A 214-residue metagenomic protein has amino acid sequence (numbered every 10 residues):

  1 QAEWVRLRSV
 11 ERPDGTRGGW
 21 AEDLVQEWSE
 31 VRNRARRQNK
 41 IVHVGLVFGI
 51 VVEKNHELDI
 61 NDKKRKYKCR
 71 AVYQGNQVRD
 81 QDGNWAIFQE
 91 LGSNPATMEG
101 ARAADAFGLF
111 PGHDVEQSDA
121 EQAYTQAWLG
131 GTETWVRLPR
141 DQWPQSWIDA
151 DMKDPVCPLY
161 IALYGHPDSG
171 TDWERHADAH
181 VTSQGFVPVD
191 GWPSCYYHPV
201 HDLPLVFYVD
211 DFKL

Functional and structural regions predicted by a protein language model:
Q1-A179, S183-D190: Chromodomain-type histone methyl-lysine reader module
W173-V209, K213-L214: Active-site palm subdomain of RNA-directed nucleic acid polymerases
